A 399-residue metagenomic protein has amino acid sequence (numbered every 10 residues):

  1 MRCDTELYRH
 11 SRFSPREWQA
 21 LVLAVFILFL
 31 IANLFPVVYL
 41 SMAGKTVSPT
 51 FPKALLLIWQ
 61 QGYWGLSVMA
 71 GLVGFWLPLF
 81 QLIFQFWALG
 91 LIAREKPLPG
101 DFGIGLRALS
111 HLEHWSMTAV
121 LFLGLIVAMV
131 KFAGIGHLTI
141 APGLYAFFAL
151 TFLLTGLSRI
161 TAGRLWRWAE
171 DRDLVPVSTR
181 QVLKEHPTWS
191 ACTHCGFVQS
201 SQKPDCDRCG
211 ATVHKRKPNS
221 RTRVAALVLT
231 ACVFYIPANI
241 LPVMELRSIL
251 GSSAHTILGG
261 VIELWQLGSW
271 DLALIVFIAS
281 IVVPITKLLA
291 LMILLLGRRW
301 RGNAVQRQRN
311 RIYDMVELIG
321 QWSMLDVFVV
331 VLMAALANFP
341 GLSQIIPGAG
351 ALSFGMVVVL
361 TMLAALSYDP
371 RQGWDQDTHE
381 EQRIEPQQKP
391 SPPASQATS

Functional and structural regions predicted by a protein language model:
M1-S399: Long C-terminal interaction/binding lobes of large macromolecular proteins
